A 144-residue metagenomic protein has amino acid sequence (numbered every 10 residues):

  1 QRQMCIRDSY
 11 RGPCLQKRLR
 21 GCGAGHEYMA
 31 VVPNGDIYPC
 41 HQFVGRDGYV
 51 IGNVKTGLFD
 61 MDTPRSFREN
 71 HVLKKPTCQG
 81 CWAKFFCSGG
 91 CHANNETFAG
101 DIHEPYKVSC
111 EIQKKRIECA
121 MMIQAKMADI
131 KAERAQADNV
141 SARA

Functional and structural regions predicted by a protein language model:
Q1-I6: Short, small-residue-biased leader/transition segments that mark boundaries at the very start of proteins
R7-G12, G57: Short, positively charged
C22-G25: Short, small/polar residue-rich loop motifs at catalytic or cofactor-binding pockets
V32: Short, acidic, Ser/Thr-enriched surface-loop or helix-capping motifs
V44-A144: Flexible mid-to-C-terminal extensions adjoining Fe-S/redox cofactors in radical SAM and related proteins
